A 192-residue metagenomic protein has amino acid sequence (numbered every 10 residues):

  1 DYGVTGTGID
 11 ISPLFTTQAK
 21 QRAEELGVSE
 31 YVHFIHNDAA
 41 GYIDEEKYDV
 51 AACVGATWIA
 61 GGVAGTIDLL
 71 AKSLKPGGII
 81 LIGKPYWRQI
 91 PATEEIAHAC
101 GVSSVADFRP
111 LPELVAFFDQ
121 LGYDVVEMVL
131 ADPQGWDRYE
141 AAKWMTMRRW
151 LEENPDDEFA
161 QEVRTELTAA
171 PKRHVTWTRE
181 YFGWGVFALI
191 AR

Functional and structural regions predicted by a protein language model:
D1-G41: Class I SAM-dependent methyltransferase SAM/SAH-binding core
G6, I80-L81: A short hydrophobic/small-residue beta-strand
A40-A51: A short acidic, Gly/Pro-enriched loop at the edge of an enzyme's catalytic core that lines a small-molecule cofactor
D49-A64: A short SAM/SAH-binding and catalytic strip from SAM-dependent methyltransferases
A64-I79: A short glycine-rich, Lys/Arg-flanked "PGG" loop and its adjoining helix->strand segment in the class I
P85-V105: Short, glycine-/aromatic-enriched active-site segment of Class I SAM-dependent methyltransferases
A106-M128: Short alpha-helix
E127-R192: Conserved Class I S-adenosyl-L-methionine
